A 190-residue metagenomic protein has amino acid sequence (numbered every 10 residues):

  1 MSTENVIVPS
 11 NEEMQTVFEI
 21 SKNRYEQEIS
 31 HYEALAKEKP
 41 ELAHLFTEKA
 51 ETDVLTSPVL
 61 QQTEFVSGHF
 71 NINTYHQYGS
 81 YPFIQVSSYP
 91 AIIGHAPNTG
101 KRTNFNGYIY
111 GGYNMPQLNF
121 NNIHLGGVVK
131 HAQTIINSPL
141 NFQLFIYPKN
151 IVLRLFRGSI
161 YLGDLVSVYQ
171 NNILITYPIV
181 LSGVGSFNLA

Functional and structural regions predicted by a protein language model:
M1-S2, A190: Short, solvent-exposed mixed-charge patches
S2-E12: N-terminal leader/propeptide segments of preproteins
T16-E19, N23-A190: A membrane-pore/channel beta-structure motif
